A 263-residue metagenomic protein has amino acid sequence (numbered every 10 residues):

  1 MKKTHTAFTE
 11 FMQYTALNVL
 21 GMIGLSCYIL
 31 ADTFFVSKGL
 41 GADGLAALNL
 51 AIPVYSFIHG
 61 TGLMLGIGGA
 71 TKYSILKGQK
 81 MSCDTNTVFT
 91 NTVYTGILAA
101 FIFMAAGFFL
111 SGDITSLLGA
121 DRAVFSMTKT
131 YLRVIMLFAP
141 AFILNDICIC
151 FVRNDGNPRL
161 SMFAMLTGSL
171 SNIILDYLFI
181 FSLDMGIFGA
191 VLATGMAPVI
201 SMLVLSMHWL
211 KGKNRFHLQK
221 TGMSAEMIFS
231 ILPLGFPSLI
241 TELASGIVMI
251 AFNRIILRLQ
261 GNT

Functional and structural regions predicted by a protein language model:
M1-N18, Y73-P140, S182-F236: Short alpha-helical transmembrane segments in multi-pass integral membrane proteins
K3-L40, P53-G68, K72, I97-M104 (+4 more regions): N-terminal transmembrane alpha-helices
Q13-D32, V134, N145, G168 (+3 more regions): Transmembrane helical elements of multi-pass membrane transporters/channels
C27-A46, T115-R122, L178-M185, G246-T263: Helix-terminus/linker motif at the lipid-water interface of multi-pass membrane proteins
A42-P53, T128, L132, V191: Small-residue hotspots at the loop-to-helix junctions and early N-terminal turns of transmembrane alpha-helices
A47-A105, F142-S161, N253, L257: Small-residue-rich hydrophobic transmembrane alpha-helices
F57-G60, N172-Y177, S201-S206: Hydrophobic transmembrane alpha-helices of multi-pass small-molecule transporters
G96, F151-Y177, L192-G195: Alpha-helical transmembrane segments of multi-pass membrane transporters/permeases
